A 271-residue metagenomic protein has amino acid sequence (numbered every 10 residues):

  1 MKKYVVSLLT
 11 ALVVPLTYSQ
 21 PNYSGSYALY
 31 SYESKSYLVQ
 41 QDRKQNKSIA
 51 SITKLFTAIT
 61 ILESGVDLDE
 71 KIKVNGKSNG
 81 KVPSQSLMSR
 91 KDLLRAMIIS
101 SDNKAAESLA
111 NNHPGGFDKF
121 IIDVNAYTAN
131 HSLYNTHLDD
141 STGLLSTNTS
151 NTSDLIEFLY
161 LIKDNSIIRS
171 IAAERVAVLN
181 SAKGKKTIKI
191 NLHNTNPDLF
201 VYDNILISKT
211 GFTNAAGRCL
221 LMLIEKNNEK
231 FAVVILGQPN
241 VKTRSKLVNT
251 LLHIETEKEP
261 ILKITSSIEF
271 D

Functional and structural regions predicted by a protein language model:
Y4-V13: Sec-dependent N-terminal signal peptides
Y18-S153, E157-S166: Active-site-adjacent loops and short helices of periplasmic peptidoglycan-processing enzymes
Y134, S146-D271: Domain-terminus/edge residues, biased toward the C-terminal soluble/receptor-binding domains of extracytoplasmic
